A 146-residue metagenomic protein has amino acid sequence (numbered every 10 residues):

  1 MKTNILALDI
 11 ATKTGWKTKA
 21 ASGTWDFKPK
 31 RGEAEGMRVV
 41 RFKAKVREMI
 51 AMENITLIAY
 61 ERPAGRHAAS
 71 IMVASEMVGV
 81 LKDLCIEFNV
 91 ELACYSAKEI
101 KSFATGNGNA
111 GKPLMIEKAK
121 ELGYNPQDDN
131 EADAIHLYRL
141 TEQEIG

Functional and structural regions predicted by a protein language model:
M1-G146: Phosphate- and other anionic-substrate recognition elements at nucleic-acid/protein interfaces
